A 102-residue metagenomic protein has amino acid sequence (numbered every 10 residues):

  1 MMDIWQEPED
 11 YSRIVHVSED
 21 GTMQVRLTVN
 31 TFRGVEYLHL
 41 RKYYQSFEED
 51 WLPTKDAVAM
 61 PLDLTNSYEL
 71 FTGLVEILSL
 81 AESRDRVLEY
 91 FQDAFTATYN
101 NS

Functional and structural regions predicted by a protein language model:
M1-D20: Negatively charged, low-complexity tracts enriched in Asp/Glu with abundant Ser/Thr
D3-Q6, G34-V35, F47-D50, L80-S83: Polybasic, low-complexity nucleic-acid-binding and compaction segments
E9, T22, Y37-L38, L80: General helical secondary-structure elements
E9, V35, R41-K42, L88 (+1 more regions): Intrinsically disordered, low-complexity segments enriched in small/polar residues
S18, T28-N30, D63: A structural detector for beta-sheet-dominated domains
Q24-D56: A short, structured beta-strand/loop element
D56-S102: Mixed-charge, Lys/Arg-enriched low-complexity segments
